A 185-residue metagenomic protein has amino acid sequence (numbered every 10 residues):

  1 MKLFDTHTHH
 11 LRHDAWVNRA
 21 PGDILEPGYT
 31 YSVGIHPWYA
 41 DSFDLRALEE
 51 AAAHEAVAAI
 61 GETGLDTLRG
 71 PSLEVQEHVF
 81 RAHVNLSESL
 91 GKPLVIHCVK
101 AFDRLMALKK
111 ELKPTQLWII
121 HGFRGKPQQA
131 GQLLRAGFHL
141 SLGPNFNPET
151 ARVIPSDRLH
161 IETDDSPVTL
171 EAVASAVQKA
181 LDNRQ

Functional and structural regions predicted by a protein language model:
M1-Q185: Mid-domain alpha/beta scaffold segments of enzyme catalytic cores
